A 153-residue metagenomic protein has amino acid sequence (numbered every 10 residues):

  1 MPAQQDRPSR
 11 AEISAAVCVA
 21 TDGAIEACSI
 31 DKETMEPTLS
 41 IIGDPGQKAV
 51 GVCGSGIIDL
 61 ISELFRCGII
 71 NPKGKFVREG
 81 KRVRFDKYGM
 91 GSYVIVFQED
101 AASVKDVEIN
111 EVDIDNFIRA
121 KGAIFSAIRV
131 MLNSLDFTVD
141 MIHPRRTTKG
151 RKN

Functional and structural regions predicted by a protein language model:
M1, A49-I70, R145-T148: Conserved phosphate/anionic-ligand binding catalytic regions in large, soluble enzymes, centered on
M1-G51, S55-G56, N153: Glycine-rich phosphate-binding loop of actin/hexokinase-like ATP-binding domains
T21, V50-I58, D113, F117-I124: Generic structural signal for well-ordered, non-membrane alpha-helical segments in soluble metabolic enzymes
I30-E33, D44, S62-I70, R129-F137: Generic secondary-structure signature for well-ordered alpha-helical cores
L60-R119: Gly/charged contiguous loops adjacent to phosphate- or pyrophosphate-bearing nucleotide/cofactor binding elements
K75-E79, V139-T147: Beta-strand segments within the central parallel beta-sheet cores of soluble alpha/beta enzyme folds
N116-P144: Phosphate/ATP-binding catalytic cores across multiple sugar-kinase/actin-like superfamilies, primarily ASKHA
F137, T148-N153: Short glycine/threonine-rich loop-to-helix capping motif typified by GTGT followed within a few residues by an Asp-Pro
